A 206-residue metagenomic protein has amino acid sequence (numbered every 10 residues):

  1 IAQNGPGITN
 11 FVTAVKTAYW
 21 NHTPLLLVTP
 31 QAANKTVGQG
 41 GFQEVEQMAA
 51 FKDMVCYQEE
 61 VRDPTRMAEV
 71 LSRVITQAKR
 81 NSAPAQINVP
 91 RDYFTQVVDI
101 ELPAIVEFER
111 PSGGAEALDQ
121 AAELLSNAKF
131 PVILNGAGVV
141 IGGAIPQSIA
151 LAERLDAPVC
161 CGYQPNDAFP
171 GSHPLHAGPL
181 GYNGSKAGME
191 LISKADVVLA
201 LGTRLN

Functional and structural regions predicted by a protein language model:
I1-N206: N-terminal alpha/beta PP-like core and its mobile active-site loop of ThDP/TPP-dependent enzymes
